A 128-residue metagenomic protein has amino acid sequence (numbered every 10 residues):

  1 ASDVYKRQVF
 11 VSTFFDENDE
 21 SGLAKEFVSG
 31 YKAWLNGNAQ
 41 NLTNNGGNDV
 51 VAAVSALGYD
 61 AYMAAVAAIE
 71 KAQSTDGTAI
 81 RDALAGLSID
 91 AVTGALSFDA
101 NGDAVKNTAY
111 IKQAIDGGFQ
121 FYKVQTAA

Functional and structural regions predicted by a protein language model:
S2-A128: Extracytosolic ligand-binding ectodomains
